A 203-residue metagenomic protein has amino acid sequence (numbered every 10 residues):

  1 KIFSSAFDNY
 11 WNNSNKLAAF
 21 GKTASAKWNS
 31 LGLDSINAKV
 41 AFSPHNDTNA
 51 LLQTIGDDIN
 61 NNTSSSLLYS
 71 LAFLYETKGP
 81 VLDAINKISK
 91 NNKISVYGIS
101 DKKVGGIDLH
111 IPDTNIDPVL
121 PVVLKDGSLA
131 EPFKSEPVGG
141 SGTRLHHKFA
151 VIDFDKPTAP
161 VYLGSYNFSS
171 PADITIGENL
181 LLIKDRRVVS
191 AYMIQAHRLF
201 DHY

Functional and structural regions predicted by a protein language model:
K1, S65-S66, G79-Y203: PLD/PLD-like phosphodiesterase catalytic module centered on the HKD motif
K1-W28, F154-K156, F168: Active-site-adjacent structural elements in enzyme catalytic domains
D8-N12, K16, N60, K90 (+2 more regions): Sec-exported extracytoplasmic/periplasmic mature domains
A19-K102, M193: PLD-like (HKD) phosphodiesterase/transphosphatidyltransferase domain
